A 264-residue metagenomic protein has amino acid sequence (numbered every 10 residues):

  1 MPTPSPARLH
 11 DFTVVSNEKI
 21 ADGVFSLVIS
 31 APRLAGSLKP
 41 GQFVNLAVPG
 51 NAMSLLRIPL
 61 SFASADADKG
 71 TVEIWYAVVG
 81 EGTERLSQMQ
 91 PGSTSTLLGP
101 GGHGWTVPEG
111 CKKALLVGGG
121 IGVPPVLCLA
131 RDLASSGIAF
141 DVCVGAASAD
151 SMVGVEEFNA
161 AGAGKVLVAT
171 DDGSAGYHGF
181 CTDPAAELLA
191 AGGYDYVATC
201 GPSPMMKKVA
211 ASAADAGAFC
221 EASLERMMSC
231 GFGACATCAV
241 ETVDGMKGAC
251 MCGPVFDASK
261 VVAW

Functional and structural regions predicted by a protein language model:
P2-P91: Ferredoxin-reductase
P49-N51, P100, V243: Short, surface-exposed secondary-structure boundary micro-motifs
A52-S61, G102-K112, C250: Short, Lys/Arg- and Gly-enriched loop/turn segments at beta-strand edges
E81-A222: FNR/FR-type flavoprotein reductase catalytic core
P125, S203-P204, E225-P254: Local cysteine-cluster metal-coordination motifs and their immediate loop/turn environment, predominantly Fe-S cluster
A149-S151, S174-A175, M227-G231, F256: Short gly/pro/ser/thr-enriched loop/turn and capping motifs at secondary-structure boundaries
M251-W264: Short microdomains enriched in Cys/His and/or Lys/Arg
